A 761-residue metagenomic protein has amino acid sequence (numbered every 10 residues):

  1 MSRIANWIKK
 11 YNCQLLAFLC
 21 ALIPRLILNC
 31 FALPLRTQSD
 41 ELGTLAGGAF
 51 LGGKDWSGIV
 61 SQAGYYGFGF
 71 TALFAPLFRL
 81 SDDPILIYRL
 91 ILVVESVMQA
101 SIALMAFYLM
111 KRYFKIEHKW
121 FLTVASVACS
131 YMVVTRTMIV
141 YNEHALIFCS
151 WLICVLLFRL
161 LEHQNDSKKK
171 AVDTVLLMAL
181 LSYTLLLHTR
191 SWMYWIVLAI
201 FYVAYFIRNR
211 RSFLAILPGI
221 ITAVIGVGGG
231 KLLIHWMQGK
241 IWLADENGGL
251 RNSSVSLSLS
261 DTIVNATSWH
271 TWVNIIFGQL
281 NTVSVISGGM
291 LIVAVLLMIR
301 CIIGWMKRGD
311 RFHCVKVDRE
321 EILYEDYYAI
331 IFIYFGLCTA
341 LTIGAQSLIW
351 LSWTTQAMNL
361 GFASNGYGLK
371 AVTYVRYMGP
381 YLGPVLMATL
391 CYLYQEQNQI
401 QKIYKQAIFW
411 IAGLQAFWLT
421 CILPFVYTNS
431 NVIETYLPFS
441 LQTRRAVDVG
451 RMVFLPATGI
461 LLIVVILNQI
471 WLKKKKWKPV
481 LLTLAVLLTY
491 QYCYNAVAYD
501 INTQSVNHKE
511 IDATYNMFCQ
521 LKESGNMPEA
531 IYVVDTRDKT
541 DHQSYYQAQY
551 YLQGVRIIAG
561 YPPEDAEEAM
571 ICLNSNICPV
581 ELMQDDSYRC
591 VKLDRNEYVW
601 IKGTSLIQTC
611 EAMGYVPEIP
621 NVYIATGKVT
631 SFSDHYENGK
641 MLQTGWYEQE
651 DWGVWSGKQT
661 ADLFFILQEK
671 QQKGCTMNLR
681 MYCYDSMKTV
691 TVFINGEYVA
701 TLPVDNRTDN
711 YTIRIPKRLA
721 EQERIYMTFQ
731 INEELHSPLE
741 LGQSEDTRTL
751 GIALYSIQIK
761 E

Functional and structural regions predicted by a protein language model:
M1-L28, P218-A223, M306-G336: Start-transfer (signal-anchor) and selected internal transmembrane alpha helices of multi-pass inner/ER membrane
C13, A106-C129, F148: Transmembrane-helix signature of polytopic, membrane-embedded enzymes that assemble or transfer cell-envelope glycans
L28, L185, R208, L214-R311 (+2 more regions): Membrane-lumen/periplasm interface segments of specific transmembrane helices in polyprenyl phosphate-linked
N29-S39, G53-A75, L80, L86-R89 (+1 more regions): Membrane-proximal lumenal/periplasmic loop motifs of glycosylation machinery
S39, A63, T135-L146, R190: Short acidic/glycine- and proline-prone juxtamembrane loop motifs at membrane-interface regions of multi-pass membrane
V93-F114, L152: Transmembrane-helix motifs of polytopic, lipid-linked glycan transferases
M105-Y108, A145-N165, L176-L181, L198-A199 (+1 more regions): Specific aromatic-rich, kink-prone transmembrane helix
V124, K170-H188, A199-I200, G219-G226 (+1 more regions): Membrane-interface alpha helices of multi-pass inner-membrane proteins
